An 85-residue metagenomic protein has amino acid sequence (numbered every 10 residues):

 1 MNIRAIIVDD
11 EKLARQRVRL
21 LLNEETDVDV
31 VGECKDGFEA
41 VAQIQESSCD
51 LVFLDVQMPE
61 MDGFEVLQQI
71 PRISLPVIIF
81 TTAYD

Functional and structural regions predicted by a protein language model:
M1-R4: Non-catalytic signal-transmission and effector/linker regions of two-component phosphorelay proteins
V8-D9, C34, V52: Conserved sequence signature across two-component system core domains
E11-G32: Two-component/phosphorelay signaling modules centered on CheY-like receiver
D36-E39, D62-E65: Acidic catalytic/metal-coordinating carboxylates
V41-I44, L67: Hydrophobic alpha-helical motif in two-component signaling modules
S47-F53: Active-site beta3 strand of CheY-like receiver
V56-M58: Receiver (REC) domain active-site loop signature in two-component systems and cognate sites in sensor histidine kinases
Q68, L75-D85: A short, hydrophobic beta-strand element within the central beta-sheet of small alpha/beta folds
